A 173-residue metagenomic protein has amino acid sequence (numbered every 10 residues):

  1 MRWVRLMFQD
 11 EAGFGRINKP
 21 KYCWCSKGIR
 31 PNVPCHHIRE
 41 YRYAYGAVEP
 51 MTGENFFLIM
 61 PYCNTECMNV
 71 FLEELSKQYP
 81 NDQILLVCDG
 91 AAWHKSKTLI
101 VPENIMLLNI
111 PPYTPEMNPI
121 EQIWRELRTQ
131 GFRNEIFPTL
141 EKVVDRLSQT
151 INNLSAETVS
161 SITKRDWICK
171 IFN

Functional and structural regions predicted by a protein language model:
M1-E73, I168, F172: Extended, low-complexity cationic-aromatic segments
M1-R2, Y79-D82, E103, L154: A structural signal for short coil/turn segments at secondary-structure junctions
R2-L6, E121-N173: C-terminal anion-handling pockets and recognition modules
M7-Q9, L85-C88, L108-P111: Short beta-strand segments
R16, P34-P61, S76-P80, L108 (+1 more regions): Catalytic center-proximal scaffold of phosphoryl-transfer enzymes
R30-I38, E103-Q122, I136: RNase H-like polynucleotidyl transferase catalytic core
D82-H94, N118: Acidic/histidine-rich, metal-coordinating catalytic segments
S96-N104: Short, aromatic/basic amphipathic alpha-helical patches
